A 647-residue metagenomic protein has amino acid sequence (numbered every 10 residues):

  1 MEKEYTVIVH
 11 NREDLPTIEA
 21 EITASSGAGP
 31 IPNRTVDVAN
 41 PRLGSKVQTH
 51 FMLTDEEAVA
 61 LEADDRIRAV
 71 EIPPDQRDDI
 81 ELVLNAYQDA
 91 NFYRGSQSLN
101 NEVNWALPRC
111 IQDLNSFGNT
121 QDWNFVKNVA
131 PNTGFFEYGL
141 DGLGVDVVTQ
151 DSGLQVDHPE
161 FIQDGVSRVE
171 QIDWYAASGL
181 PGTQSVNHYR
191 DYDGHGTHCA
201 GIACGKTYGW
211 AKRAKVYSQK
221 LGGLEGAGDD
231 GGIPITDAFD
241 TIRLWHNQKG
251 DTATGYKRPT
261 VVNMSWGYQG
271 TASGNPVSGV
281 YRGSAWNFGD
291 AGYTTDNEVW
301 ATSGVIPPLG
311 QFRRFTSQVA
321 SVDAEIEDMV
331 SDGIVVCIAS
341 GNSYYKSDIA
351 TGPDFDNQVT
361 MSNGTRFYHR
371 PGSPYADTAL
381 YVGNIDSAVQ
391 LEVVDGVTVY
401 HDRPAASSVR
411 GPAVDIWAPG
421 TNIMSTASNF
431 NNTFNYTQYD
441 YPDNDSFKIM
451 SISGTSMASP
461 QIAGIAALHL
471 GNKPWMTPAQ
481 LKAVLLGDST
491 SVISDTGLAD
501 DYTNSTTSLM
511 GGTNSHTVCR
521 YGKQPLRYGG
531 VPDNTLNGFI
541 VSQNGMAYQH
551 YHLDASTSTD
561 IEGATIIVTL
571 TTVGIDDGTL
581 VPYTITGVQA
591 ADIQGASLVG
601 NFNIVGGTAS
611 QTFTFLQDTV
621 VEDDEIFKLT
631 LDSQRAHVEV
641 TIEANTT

Functional and structural regions predicted by a protein language model:
M1-A86: Inhibitory N-terminal propeptides of secreted protease zymogens
I31-V38, E62-G144, P159: Protease zymogen maturation seam
S98, V103, T120-D240, D251-V261 (+8 more regions): Subtilisin-like serine protease catalytic core
P159-F161, G165-T183, I385-S456: Catalytic-core environment of secreted peptidases
A200-A203, Y217-L224, T260, V393 (+1 more regions): Hydrolase catalytic cores
S218, D240-R243, G250-W266, G270-G274 (+2 more regions): C-terminal subdomain of the subtilisin-like protease fold in secreted/lumenal serine endopeptidases
G222-A376, N432, Y436, P442-P460: Substrate-binding/access-modulating region of protease and related hydrolase catalytic domains
N534, F539, Q543-T647: Short boundary segments that mark the start of a structured unit
